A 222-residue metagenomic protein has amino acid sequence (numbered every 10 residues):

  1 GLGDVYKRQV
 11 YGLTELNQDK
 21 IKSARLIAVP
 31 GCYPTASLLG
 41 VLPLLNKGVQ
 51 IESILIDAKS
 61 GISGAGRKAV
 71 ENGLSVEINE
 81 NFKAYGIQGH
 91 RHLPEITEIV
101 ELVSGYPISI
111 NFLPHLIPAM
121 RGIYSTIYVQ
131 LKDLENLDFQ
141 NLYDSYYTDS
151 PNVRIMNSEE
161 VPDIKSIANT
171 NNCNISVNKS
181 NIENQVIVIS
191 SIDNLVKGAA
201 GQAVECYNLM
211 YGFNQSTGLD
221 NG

Functional and structural regions predicted by a protein language model:
L2-Y6: Short, small-residue-biased leader/transition segments that mark boundaries at the very start of proteins
K7-I96: Rossmann-fold dinucleotide-binding core
I21, I164-G222: C-terminal helical cap and adjacent loop that interface with cofactors, partners, or active-site loops
C32, L131, N194: Residue-level signal for short, function-critical loop segments
A36-S37, E135, G198-A199: Secondary-structure boundary/capping motif
L38-L45, L93-T97, Q140, D144 (+2 more regions): Predominant activation on well-ordered alpha-helical scaffold segments within soluble catalytic domains
I51-G61, N141, F213-G222: Short alpha-helical "patches" and their helix-cap loops
E52-S53, I62-V188: C-terminal substrate-binding/catalytic lobe of Rossmann-fold NAD(P)-dependent oxidoreductases
